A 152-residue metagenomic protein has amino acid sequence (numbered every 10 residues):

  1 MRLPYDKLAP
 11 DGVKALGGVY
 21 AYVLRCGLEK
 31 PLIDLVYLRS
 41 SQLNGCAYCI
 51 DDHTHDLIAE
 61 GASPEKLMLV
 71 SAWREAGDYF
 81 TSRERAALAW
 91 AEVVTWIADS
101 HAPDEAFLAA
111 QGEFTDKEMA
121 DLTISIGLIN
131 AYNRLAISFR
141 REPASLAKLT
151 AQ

Functional and structural regions predicted by a protein language model:
M1-Q152: Hydrophobic alpha-helical segments
